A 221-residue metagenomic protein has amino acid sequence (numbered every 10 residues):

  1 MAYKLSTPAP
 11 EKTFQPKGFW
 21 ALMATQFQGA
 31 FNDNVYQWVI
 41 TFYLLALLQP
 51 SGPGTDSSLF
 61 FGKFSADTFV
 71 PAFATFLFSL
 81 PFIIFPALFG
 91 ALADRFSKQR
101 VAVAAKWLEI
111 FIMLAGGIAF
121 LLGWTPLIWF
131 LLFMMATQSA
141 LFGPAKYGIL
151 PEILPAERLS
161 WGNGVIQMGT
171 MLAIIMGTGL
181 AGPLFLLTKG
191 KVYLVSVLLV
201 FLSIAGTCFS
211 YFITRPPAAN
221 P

Functional and structural regions predicted by a protein language model:
A2-P221: Alpha-helical transmembrane-bundle signature of multi-pass membrane transport and export proteins
